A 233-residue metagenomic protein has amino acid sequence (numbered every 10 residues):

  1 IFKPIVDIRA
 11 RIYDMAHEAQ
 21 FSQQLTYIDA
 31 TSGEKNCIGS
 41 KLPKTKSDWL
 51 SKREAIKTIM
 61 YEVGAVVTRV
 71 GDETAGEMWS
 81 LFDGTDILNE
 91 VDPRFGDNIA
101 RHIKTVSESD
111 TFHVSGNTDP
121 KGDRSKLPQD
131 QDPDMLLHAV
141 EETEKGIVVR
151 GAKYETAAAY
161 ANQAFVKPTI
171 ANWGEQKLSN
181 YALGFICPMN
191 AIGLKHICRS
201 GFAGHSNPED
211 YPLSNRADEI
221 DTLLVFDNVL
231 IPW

Functional and structural regions predicted by a protein language model:
I1-Q20: N-terminal-proximal low-complexity accessory segments that begin disordered and transition into the first
P4-A10, S32, N36, L223: Terminal targeting/low-complexity segments that flank the catalytic cores of oxidoreductases
V6, A75, G96-A100, P133 (+1 more regions): Alpha-helix initiation and N-capping motif
R9-R11, R53, R69, R94 (+6 more regions): Arginine residue identity/basic-tract feature
H17-H113, A158: Internal helix-loop-helix
F82-R150: Gly/Pro-rich turn-and-neighbor structural signature
P120, R124-W233: FAD-binding core of flavoproteins
